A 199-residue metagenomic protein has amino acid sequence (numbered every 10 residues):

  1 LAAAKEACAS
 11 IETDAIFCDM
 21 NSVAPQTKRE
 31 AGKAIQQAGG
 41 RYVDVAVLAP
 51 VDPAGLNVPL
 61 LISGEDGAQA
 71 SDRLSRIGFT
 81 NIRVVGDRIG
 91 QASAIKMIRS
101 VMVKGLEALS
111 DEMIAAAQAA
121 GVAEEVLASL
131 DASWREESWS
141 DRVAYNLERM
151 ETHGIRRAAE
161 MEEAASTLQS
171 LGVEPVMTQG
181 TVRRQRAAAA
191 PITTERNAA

Functional and structural regions predicted by a protein language model:
L1-D19, V23: Rossmann-like NAD(P)-binding element
A3, V23-K104: Rossmann-fold dinucleotide-binding core
C8-T13, A49-V51, Q91-A94, D141-Y145: A short alpha-helix capping/helix-coil boundary motif
S10, Q37-A38, A120: Alpha-helix C-cap/termination motif
A94-R196: Helical "substrate-binding/catalytic lid" subdomain of Rossmann-like NAD(P)-dependent dehydrogenases/reductases
